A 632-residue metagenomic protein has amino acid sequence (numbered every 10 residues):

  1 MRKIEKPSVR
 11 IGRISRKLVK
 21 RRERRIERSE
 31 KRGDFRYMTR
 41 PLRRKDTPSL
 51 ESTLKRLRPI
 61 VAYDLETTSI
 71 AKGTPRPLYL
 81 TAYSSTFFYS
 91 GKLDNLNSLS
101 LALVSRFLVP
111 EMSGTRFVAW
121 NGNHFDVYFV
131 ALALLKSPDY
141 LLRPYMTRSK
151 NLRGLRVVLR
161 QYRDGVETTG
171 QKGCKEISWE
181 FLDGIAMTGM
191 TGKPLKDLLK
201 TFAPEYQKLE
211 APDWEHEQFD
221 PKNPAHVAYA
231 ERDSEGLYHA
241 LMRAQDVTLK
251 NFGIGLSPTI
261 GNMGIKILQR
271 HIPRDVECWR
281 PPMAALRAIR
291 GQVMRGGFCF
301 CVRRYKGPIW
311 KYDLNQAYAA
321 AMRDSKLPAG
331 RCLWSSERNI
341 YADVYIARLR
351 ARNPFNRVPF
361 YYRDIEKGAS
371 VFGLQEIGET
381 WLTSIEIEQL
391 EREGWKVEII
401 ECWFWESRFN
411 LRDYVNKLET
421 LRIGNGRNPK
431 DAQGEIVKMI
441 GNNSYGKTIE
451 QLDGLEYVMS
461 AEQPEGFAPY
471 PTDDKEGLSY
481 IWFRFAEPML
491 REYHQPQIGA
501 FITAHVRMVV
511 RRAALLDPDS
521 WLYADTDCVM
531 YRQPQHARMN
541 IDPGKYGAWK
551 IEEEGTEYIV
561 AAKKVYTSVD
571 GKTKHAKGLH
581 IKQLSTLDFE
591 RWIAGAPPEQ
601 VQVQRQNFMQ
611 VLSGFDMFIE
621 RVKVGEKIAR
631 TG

Functional and structural regions predicted by a protein language model:
R2-V61, L65: N-terminal accessory regions of nucleic-acid-interacting proteins
R10, R24, T53-R56, A62 (+1 more regions): Conserved acidic
T68: Conserved Rossmann-like nucleotide-cofactor binding loop
